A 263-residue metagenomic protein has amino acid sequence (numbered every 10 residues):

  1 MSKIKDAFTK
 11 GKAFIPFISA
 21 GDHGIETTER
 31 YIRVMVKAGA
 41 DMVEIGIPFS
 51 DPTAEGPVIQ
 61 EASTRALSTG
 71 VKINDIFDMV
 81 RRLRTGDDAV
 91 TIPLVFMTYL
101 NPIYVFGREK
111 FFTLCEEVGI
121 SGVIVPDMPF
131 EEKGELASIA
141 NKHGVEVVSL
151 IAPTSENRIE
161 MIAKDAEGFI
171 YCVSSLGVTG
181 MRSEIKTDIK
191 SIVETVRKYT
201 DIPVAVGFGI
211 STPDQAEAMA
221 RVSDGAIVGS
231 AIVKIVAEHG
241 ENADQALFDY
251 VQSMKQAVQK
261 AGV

Functional and structural regions predicted by a protein language model:
M1-A7, I25, S50-E61, S68-R81 (+6 more regions): Active-site-adjacent beta->alpha loops and helix N-cap segments on the catalytic face of soluble alpha/beta enzymes
M1-F17, M79-T85, G262-V263: N-terminal amphipathic alpha-helix/helix-capping segment at the start of soluble metabolic enzymes
F14-I18, V43-I45, L94-T98, V123-V125 (+4 more regions): Hydrophobic faces of well-ordered beta-strands that scaffold small-molecule active sites in alpha/beta enzyme cores
P16, M35, G46, C115 (+4 more regions): Conserved, mostly hydrophobic/aromatic
I25-V36, T154-K164, V206, I210-A226: Catalytic cores of alpha/beta
G39, C115-S121, N141-V147, D165-C172 (+1 more regions): Glycine-enriched alpha-helix->loop->beta-strand junction motifs that scaffold or abut catalytic
D41-D51, I120-I124, P129-E132, S174-G180 (+2 more regions): Glycine-rich phosphate-binding active-site loops on the catalytic face of alpha/beta enzymes
E194-I202, S211-V263: Alpha/beta catalytic cores of nucleotide-metabolism and tRNA/nucleoside-modifying enzymes
